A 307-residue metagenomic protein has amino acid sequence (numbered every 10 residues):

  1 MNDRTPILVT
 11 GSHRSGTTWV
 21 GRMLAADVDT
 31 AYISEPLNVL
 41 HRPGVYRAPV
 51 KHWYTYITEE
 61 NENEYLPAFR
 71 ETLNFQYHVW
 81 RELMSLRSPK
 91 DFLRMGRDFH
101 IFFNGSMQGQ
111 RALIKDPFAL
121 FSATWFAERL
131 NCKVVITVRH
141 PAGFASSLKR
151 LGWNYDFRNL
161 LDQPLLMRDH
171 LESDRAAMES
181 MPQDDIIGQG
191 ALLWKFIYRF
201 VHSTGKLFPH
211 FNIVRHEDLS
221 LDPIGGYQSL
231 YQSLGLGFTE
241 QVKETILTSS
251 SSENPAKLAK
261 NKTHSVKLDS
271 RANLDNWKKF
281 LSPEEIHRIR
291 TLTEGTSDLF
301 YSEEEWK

Functional and structural regions predicted by a protein language model:
M1-L8, H13, L151, R158 (+3 more regions): PAPS-dependent sulfotransferases, especially Golgi type II membrane carbohydrate sulfotransferases
I7, A31, K133-I136, N212-V214: Hydrophobic/aromatic beta-strand patches that form the interior of the parallel beta-sheet core in alpha/beta enzyme
T10-G11, I114-P117, V138-R139, H216-E217: Short His-Asn-centered micro-motif
T18-T30: A conserved segment at the C-terminal end of the G1
G21, V39-R42, L120-A123, A142-S147 (+2 more regions): Short catalytic/ligand-binding loop motif for oxyanion handling, primarily in non-cytosolic enzymes, centered on
I33-I114, F157-P182, S270: PAPS-dependent sulfation machinery
K115-D116, R129-K149: Conserved phosphate-donor/acceptor-positioning beta-strand/loop module used by diverse small-molecule
